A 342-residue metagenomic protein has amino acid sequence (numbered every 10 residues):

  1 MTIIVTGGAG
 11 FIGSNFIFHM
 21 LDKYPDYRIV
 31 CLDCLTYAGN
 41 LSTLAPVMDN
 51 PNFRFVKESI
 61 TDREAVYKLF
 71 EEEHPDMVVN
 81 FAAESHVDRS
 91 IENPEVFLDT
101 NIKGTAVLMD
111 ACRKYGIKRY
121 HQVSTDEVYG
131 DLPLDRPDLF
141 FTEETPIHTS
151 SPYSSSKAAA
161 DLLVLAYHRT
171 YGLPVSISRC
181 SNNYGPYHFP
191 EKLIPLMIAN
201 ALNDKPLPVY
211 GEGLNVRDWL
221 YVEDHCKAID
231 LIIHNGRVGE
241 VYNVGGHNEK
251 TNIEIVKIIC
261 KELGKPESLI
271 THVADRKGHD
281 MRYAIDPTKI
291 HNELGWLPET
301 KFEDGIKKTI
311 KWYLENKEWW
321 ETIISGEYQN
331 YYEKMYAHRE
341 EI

Functional and structural regions predicted by a protein language model:
M1-N183, K308, Y313-N316, T322-I342: N-terminal Rossmann-like NAD(P)+-binding domain of SDR-like oxidoreductases, especially those catalyzing
I3, D22, I29, E58 (+2 more regions): C-terminal substrate-binding subdomain of Rossmann-fold SDR/epimerase-dehydratase oxidoreductases
I12, A38-G39, E64, H188 (+2 more regions): Residues that form or flank phosphate/diphosphate-binding pockets in enzymes that use nucleotide phosphates
L41-L44, L132-D135, H188-E191, I255-V256 (+1 more regions): Short aromatic-enriched loop/helix-cap "lid" or pocket-rim segments at secondary-structure transitions that line
V47, D135-R136, P190-I198, A274: A glycine/serine/threonine-rich, flexible loop-to-helix segment that serves as the NAD(P) cofactor-binding "lid"
A65, V96, K103, P146 (+3 more regions): Residue-level recognition of oxygen-bearing side chains
P137, T149-S156, P186, P190 (+2 more regions): The catalytic Tyr-centered alpha-helix of NAD(P)H-dependent dehydrogenases
A159, L163, Y167, M197 (+2 more regions): Hydrophobic alpha-helix immediately C-terminal to the catalytic Tyr-X-X-X-Lys motif of short-chain
